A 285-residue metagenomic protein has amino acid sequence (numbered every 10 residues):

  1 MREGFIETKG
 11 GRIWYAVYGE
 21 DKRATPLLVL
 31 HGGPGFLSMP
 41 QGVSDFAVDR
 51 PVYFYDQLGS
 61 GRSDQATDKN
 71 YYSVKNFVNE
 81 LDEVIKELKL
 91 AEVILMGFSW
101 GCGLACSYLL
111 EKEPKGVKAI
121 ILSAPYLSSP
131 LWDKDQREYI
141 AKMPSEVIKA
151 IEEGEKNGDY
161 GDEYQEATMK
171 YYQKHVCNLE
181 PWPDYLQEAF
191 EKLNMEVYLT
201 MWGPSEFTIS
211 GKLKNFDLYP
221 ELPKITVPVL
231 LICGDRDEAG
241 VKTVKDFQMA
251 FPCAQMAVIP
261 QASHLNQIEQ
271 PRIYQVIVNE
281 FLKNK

Functional and structural regions predicted by a protein language model:
M1-R12: N-terminal cap/lid segment of alpha/beta-hydrolase-fold proteins
G10-A66, N70: Conserved HGGG/HGGXW glycine-rich cap/lid loop of the alpha/beta-hydrolase fold
Y53-W100, V276: Active-site loop/oxyanion-hole signature of alpha/beta-hydrolase fold enzymes
A91-D135: Conserved hydrolase catalytic core segment
K118-D162: Flexible "cap/lid" loop of the alpha/beta hydrolase fold
E152-V227: Alpha/beta-hydrolase
K212-A262: Conserved loop-alpha-helix segment in the C-terminal half of the alpha/beta-hydrolase fold that carries the catalytic
C253-K285: Catalytic active-site module of serine/aspartate enzymes centered on a nucleophile-bearing elbow/loop
